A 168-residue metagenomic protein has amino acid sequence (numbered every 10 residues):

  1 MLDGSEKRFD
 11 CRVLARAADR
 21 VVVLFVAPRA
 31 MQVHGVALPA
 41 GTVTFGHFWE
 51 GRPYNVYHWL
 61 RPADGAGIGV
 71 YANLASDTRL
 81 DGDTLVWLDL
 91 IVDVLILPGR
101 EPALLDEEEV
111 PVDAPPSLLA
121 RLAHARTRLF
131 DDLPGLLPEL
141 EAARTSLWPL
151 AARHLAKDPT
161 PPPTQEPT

Functional and structural regions predicted by a protein language model:
M1-V43: Charge-rich, low-complexity N-terminal segments
R16-D19, P62-D64, L97-E101: Short acidic-glycine loop/turn motifs at beta-strand connectors
P28-A30, S76, E107-V112: Short, solvent-exposed aromatic-acidic interface loops
Q32-A37, G82-D83, D113-S117: A short, polar/proline- and glycine-enriched secondary-structure boundary/capping micro-motif
P39-R79, L85, D89-V92: Phosphate/ribose-recognition catalytic cores of enzymes acting on nucleotide-derived substrates
D64, N73-A75, R79, V86 (+1 more regions): A long amphipathic alpha-helix within ATP-dependent nucleotide-binding catalytic cores
L90-D132: A hydrophobic, small-residue-rich beta->alpha segment in the mid-to-C-terminal subdomain of diverse proteins
R128-T168: Cysteine/selenocysteine-centered motifs that mediate thiol-based redox chemistry or coordinate metal-sulfur cofactors
